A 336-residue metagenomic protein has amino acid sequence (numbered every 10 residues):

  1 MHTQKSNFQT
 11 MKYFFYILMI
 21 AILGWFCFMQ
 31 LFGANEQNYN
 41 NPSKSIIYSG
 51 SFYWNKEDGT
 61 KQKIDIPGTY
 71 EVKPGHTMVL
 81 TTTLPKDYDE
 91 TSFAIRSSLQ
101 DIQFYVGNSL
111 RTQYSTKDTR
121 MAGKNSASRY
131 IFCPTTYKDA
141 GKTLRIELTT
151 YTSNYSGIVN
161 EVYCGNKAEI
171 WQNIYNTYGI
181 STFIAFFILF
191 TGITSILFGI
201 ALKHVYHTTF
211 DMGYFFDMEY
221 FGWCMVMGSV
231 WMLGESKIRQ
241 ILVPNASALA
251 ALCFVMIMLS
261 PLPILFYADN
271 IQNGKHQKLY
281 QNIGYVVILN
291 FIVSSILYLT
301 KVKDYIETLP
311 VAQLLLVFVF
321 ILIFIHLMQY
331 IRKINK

Functional and structural regions predicted by a protein language model:
T3-K86: Extended carbohydrate-recognition surfaces in non-catalytic/accessory domains of CAZymes and lectin-like proteins
S43-K56, Q100-L110, V162: Extended low-complexity, serine/threonine- and proline-enriched intrinsically disordered segments
T60-P67, L110-R129: Solvent-exposed beta-strand/loop surfaces of large extracellular or lumenal domains
K73, K86-Y88, K124-S126, Y137-D139: Surface-exposed coil/turn segments at beta-strand junctions on protein surfaces, enriched
G75-T83, E90-S92, Y130-F132, G141-T143: Intrinsic-disorder/low-complexity, polar/charged segments enriched in Ser/Thr/Lys/Arg/Asp/Glu/Gln
K86-V106, L144-I146: Aromatic-lined ligand-binding clefts that engage carbohydrates, nucleic acids, or primary amines
S126-A185: An acidic-aromatic loop/edge-strand motif
T182-K336: Juxtamembrane segments at transmembrane-helix boundaries in multi-pass signal-transduction membrane proteins
